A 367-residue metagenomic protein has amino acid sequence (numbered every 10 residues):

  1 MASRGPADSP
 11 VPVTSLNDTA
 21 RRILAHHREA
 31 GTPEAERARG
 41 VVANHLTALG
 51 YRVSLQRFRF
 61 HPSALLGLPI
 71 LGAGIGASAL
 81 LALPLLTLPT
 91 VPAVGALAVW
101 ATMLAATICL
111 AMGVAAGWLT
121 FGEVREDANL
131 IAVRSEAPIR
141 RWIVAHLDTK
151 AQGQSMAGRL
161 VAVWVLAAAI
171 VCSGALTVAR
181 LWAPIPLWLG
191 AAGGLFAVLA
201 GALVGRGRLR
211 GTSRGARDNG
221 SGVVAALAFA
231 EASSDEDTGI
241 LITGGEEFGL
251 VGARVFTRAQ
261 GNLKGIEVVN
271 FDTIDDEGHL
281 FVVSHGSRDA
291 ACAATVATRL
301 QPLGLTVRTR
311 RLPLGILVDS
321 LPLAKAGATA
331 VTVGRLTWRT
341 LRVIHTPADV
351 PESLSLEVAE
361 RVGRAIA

Functional and structural regions predicted by a protein language model:
M1-A367: Secretory-pathway/membrane protein signature
